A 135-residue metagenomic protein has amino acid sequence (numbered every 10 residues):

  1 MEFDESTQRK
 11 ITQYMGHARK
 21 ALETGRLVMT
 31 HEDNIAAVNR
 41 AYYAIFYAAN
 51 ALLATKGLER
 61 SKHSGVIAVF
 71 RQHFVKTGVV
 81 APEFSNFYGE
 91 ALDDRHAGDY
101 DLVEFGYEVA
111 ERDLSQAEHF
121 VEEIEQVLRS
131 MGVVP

Functional and structural regions predicted by a protein language model:
M1-P135: Terminal alpha-helical segments
